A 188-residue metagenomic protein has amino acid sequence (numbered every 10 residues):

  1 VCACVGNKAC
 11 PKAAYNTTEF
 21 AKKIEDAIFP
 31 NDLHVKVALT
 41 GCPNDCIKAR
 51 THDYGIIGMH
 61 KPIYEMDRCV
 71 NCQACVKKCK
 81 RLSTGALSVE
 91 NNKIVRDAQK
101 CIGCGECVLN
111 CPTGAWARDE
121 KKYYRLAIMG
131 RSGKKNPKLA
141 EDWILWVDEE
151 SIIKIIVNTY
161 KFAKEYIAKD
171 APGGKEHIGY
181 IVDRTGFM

Functional and structural regions predicted by a protein language model:
V1-P11, V89-R96, L139, H177-D183: Active-site-proximal beta-alpha loop/turn segments in soluble metabolic enzymes
V1-V70, A74, K78, Q99-I102: Small-residue-enriched alpha-helical segments and adjacent helix-cap loops that form tight helix-helix packing
A27-N31, L82, G114-A117, F162-Y166: Change "in soluble alpha/beta enzymes" to "in soluble alpha/beta proteins
L33-K36, V89-E90, E165-V182: Flexible, glycine/charged-enriched surface loops at secondary-structure junctions
G41-D45, D183-M188: Short, internal active-site loops enriched in acidic
G41-D45, K61, A86, I94 (+1 more regions): Short acidic/polar capping segments at secondary-structure boundaries
A74-K93, E106-Y123: Iron-sulfur cluster-binding cysteine motifs and their immediate structural context in ferredoxin-like electron-transfer
K122-Y123, G130-D170: A hydrophobic, small-residue-rich beta->alpha segment in the mid-to-C-terminal subdomain of diverse proteins
